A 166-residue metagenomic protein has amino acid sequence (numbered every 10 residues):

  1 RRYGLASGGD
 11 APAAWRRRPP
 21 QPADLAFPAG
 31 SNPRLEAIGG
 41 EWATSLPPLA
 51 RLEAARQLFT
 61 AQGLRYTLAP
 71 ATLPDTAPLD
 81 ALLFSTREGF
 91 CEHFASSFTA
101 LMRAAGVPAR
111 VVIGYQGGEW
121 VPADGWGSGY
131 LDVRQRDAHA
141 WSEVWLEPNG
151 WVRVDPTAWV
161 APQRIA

Functional and structural regions predicted by a protein language model:
R1-S85: Acidic low-complexity segments
D10-A13, F59-R65, L73, G89-F90 (+3 more regions): Solvent-exposed loop/turn segments at secondary-structure junctions within structured extracellular/periplasmic domains
R16-P20, D124, A166: Surface-exposed beta-strand edges and their flanking turn/coil or helix-capping segments
G39, I165-A166: Charged, low-complexity, helix-prone segments enriched in Lys/Glu/Asp/Gln
L49, S85-E88, E92, S96: Conserved structured core elements
A81-F90, G129-V133: Short, contiguous acidic/charged loop-to-helix segments that flank catalytic cores in large enzymes
H93-I165: Hydrophobic/aromatic-rich core segments of domains that either
